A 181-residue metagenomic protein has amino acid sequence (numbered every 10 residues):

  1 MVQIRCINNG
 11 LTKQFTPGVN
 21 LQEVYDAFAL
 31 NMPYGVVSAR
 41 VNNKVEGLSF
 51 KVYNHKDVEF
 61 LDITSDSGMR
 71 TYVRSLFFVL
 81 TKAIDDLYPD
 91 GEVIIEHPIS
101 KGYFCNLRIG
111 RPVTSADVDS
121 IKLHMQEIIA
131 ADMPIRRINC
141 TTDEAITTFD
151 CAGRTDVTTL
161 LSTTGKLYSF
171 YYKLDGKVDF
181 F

Functional and structural regions predicted by a protein language model:
M1-F77, T81-I99, L123-E127: Ubiquitin-like/PB1-type beta-grasp interaction modules and other compact soluble beta-rich domains
I99, R108-F181: Non-catalytic interaction/regulatory segments
